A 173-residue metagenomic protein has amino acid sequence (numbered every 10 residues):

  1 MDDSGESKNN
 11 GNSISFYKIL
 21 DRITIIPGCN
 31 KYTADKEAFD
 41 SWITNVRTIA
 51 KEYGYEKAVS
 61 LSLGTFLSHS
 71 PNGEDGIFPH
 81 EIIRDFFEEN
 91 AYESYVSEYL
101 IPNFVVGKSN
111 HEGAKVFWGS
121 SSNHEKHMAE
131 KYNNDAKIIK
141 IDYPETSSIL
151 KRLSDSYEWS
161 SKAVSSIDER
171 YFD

Functional and structural regions predicted by a protein language model:
M1-N110: Non-catalytic all-alpha helical scaffold/repeat segments
H111-H124: Short, charge/polar-rich alpha-helical segments
S121-N133: Short amphipathic alpha-helical heptad-repeat segments
I139-K140, Y157: Residue at a conserved register position within TPR or TPR-like alpha-solenoid repeats
T146-S156: Short, charged, amphipathic alpha-helical segments
Y157-Y171: Amphipathic alpha-helical coiled-coil segments
